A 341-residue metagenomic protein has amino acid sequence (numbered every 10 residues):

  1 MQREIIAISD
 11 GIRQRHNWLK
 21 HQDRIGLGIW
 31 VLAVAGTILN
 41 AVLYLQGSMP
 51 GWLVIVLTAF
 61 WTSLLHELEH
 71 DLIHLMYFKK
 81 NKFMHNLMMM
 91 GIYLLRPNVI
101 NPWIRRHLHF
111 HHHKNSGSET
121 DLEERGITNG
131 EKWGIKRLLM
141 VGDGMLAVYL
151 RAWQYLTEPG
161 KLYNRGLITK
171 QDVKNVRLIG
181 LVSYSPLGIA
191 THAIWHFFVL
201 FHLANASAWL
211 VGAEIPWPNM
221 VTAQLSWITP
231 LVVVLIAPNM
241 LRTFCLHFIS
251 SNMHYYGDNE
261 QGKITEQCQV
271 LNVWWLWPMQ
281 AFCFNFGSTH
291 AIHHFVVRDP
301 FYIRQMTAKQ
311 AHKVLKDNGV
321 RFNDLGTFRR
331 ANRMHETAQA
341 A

Functional and structural regions predicted by a protein language model:
M1-W61, L68, L95-I236, R298-A341: Non-catalytic, topology-defining segments of multipass membrane proteins
W52-L53, A59-W61, T243-C245, F282-F284: Short hydrophobic "helix-edge" motifs at membrane interfaces and signal-peptide entry regions
F60-H74, N101, A152, L235-K263: Transmembrane alpha-helical segments that form the membrane-embedded catalytic/substrate-channel core of multi-pass
L65-L75, R105-S118, F248-D258, F286-P300: Histidine-centered catalytic micro-motifs
L68-M88, L94, D121-I127: Aspartate-rich (DDxxD/NDxxD/DxxxD) Mg2+/diphosphate-binding motifs and their adjoining helix-loop segments
H70, K80-M90, H112-H113, G257-V270: Cytosolic juxtamembrane segments of membrane proteins
M90-R96, Q267-F286, V320-N323: Cytosolic juxtamembrane regulatory segments of multi-pass membrane proteins
M220-V221, I228-V232, S251-L271: A beta-strand-loop signature enriched in Asp, Gly, Thr, and Trp that corresponds to the sialidase/neuraminidase Asp-box
